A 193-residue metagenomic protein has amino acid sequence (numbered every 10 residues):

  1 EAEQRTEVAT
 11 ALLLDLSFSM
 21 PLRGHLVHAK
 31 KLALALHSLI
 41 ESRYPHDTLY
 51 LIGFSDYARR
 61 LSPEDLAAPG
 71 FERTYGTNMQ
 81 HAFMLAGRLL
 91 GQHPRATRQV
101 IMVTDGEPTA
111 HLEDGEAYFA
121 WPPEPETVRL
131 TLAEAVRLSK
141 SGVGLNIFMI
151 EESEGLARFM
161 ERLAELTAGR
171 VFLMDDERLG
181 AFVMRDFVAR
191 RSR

Functional and structural regions predicted by a protein language model:
E1-A11, F18-V27, S42-P45: Acidic, polar low-complexity linker/tail segments
E1-E3, S42, L51, G91-H93 (+1 more regions): Replace "in large, NTP-powered and nucleic-acid-processing enzymes" with "in large, NTP-powered factors and other
E3-L12, L49-I52, Q99-M102: Short coil-to-beta-strand
D15, D105: Conserved acidic
P21-H25, A68-N78, F119-E126: Flexible beta-alpha connector loops of hexameric P-loop NTPases
V27-S42, L51-I52: An active-site-proximal "capping" alpha-helix that borders the catalytic cofactor pocket
L49, Y57-R59, A67-I101, P108-A110 (+2 more regions): Von Willebrand factor
H93-T97, E107-A110, D114-R193: Von Willebrand factor type A / integrin I
